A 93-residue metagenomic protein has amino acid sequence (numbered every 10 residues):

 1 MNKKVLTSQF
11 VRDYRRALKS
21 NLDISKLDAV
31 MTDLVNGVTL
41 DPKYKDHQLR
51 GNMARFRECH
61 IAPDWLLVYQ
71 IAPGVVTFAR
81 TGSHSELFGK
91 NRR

Functional and structural regions predicted by a protein language model:
K3, Q9, R16-I24, I61 (+2 more regions): Enriched for short, Lys/Arg-rich terminal
V5, K26, Q48: Amphipathic alpha-helical recognition patches that constitute DNA-binding helices
Y14-L18, L34-V35: Hydrophobic residues in alpha-helical segments
I24-N36: PIN-domain endoribonuclease scaffold, especially VapC-family toxins
D33-H60: A short, surface-exposed loop/turn module that caps and links secondary-structure elements
